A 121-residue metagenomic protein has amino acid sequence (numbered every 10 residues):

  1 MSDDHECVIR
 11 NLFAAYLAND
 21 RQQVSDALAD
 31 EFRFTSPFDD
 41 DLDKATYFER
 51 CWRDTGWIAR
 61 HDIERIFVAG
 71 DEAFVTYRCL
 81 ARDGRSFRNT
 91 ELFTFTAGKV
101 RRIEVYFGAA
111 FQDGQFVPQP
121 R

Functional and structural regions predicted by a protein language model:
M1-Q22, D26, D30, D71 (+1 more regions): Short, low-complexity N-terminal intrinsically disordered segments enriched in polar/charged residues
D4, T35-P37, T46-R121: A beta-strand edge to alpha-helix "cap/lid" segment located at domain peripheries
A18, K44-T46: Short, charged, low-hydrophobicity "junction" segments
D40: Conserved GNAT-fold acetyl-CoA-binding loop/helix
